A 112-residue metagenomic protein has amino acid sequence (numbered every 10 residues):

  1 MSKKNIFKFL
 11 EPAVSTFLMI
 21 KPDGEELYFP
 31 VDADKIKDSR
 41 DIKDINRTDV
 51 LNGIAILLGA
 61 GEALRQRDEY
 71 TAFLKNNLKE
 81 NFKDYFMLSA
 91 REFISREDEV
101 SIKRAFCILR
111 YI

Functional and structural regions predicted by a protein language model:
M1-D38: Extreme N-terminal leader/anchor segments
F7-V14, L51-N52, E80, M87: TPR/TPR-like alpha-solenoid signature
K8, P12, I56, N76 (+1 more regions): Charged/polar, solvent-exposed surface patches and flexible loops
L18-D23, L27, I45-T48, E62 (+1 more regions): N-terminal coiled-coil initiation/transition segments in long coiled-coil scaffolds
D34-D49: General nucleic-acid-binding
I42-K43, E69-L88: TPR-adjacent "capping" and linker segments in tetratricopeptide-repeat scaffold/adaptor proteins
N52-N77, R104-I108: Repeat-mediated protein-protein interaction surfaces in helical alpha-solenoids
D84-Y111: Alpha-helical segment of the N-proximal tetratricopeptide repeat
